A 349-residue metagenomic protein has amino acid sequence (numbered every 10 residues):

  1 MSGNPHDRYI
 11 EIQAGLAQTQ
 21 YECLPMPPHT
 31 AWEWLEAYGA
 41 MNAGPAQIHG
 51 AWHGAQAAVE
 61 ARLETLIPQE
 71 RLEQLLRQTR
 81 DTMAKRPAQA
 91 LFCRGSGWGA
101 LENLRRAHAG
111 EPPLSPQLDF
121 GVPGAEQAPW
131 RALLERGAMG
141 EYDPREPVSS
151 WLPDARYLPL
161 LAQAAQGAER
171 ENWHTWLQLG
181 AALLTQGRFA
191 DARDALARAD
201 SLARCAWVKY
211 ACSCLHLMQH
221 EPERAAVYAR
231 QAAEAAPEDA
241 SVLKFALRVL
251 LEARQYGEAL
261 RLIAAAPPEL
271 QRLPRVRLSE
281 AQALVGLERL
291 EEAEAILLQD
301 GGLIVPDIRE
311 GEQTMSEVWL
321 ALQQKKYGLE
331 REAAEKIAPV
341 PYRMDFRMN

Functional and structural regions predicted by a protein language model:
M1-L24, T30, A84-G99, N103-L118: A contiguous, surface-exposed recognition patch within enzymatic or periplasmic domains that forms
P25-N42: Short Pro-Gly-centered flexible turn/kink motifs
E169-R170, A203-R204, P237, Q271 (+1 more regions): Short coil turns that delineate tetratricopeptide repeat
H174-Q178, W207-A211, S241-F245, P274-S279 (+1 more regions): Alpha-solenoid helical repeat scaffolds
P268-P274, Q282-I308, A334-A338: TPR/TPR-like (Sel1-like) alpha-helical repeat modules
